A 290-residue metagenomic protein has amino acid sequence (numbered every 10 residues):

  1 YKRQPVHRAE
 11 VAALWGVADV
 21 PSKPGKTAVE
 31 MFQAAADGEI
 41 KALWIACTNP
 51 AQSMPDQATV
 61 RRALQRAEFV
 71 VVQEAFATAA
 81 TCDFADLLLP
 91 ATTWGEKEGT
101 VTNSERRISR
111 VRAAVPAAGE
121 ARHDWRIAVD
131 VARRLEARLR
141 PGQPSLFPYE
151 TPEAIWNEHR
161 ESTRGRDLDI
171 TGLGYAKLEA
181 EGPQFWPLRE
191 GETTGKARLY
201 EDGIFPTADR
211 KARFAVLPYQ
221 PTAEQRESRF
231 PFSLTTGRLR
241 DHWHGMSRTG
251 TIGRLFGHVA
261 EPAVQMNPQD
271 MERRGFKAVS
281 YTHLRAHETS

Functional and structural regions predicted by a protein language model:
Y1-Q4, T282-T289: Conserved small/polar residues in nucleotide/adenosyl-binding loops
K2-K97, K196, L234: Catalytic alpha/large subunits of respiratory electron-transfer oxidoreductases, centered on bis-MGD molybdoenzymes
A9, D19, V115-E192, H258: N-terminal leader/propeptide and maturation segments of large enzyme subunits in energy/redox metabolism and hydrolases
F32, T235-D241, L255-L284: C-terminal substrate/ligand-recognition segments
P50-P55, T78-T81, E96-G99, P221-A223 (+3 more regions): Flexible loop/turn segments at secondary-structure boundaries
P90, I108-A118: Short beta-alpha connecting loops at secondary-structure transitions that line or flank enzyme active sites
E96-R112: Catalytic or ion-translocation cores adjacent to nucleophile or general acid/base/metal-coordination motifs in diverse
P152-T251: Long, low-complexity segments enriched in small/aliphatic residues
